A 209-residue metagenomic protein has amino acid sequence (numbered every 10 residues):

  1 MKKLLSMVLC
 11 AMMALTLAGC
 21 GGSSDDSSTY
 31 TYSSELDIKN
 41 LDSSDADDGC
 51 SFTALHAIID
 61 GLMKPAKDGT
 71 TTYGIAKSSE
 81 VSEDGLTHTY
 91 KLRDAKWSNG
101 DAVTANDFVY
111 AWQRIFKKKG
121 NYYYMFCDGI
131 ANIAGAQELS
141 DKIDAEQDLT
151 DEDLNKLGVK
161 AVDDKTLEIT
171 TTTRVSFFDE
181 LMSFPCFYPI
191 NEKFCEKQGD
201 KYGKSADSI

Functional and structural regions predicted by a protein language model:
M1-L4, V8-L9: Positively charged n-region of N-terminal signal peptides that target proteins for export
T16-G19: C-terminal motif of bacterial Sec signal peptides marking the signal peptidase cleavage site
G21-S23: Bacterial signal peptide processing site
T29-S34, Y90-D94, K165-V175: Short, hydrophobic/aromatic-enriched beta-strand segments in well-ordered soluble domains
S34-E83: N-terminal lobe/hinge region of extracytoplasmic solute-binding protein
M63, K67, D84, Q113-N121 (+3 more regions): Sec-exported extracytoplasmic/periplasmic mature domains
K77-G129, E168: Aromatic- and charge-enriched surface segment that lines or borders ligand/interaction sites
T171-I209: Gly/Pro-rich hinge or "lid" segments in bacterial periplasmic/extracellular proteins
